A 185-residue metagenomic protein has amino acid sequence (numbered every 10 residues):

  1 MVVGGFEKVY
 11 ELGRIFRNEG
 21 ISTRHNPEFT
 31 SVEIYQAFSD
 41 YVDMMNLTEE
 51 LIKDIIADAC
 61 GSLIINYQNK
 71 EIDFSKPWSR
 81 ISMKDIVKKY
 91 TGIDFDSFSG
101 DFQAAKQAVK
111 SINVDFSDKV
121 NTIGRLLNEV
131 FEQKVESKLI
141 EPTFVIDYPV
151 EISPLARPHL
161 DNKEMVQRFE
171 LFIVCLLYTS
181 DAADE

Functional and structural regions predicted by a protein language model:
M1-D43, K53, Q107, K134: Class II aminoacyl-tRNA synthetase-like tRNA-binding/catalytic domains
M1-V2, T48, L127-F131: Short, Φ-rich (hydrophobic/aromatic) sequence segments
G5, I34, I86, V145 (+1 more regions): A residue-level signal for conserved active-site and pocket-lining positions in enzyme catalytic cores
G13, Y35-F38, P149, F172 (+1 more regions): Anionic group-transfer/hydrolysis microenvironments
T30, T143, T179: Ser/Thr-centric signal marking residues that sit in or immediately flank functional binding/regulatory motifs
D40-L63, K76: Cytochrome P450 heme-thiolate monooxygenase catalytic domain
A57-L176: Metal-assisted phosphate- and nucleotidyl-transfer catalytic regions
Y178-E185: Conserved small/polar residues in nucleotide/adenosyl-binding loops
